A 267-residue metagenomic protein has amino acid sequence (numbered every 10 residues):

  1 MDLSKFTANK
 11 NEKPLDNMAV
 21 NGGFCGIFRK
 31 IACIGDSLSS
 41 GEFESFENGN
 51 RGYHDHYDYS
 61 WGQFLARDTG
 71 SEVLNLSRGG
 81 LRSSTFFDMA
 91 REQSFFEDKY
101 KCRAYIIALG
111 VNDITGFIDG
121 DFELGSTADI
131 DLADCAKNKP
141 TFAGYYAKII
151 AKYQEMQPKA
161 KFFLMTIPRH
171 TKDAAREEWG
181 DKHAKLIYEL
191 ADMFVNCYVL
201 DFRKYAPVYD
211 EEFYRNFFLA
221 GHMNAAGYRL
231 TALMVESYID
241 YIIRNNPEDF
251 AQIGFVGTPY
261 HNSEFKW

Functional and structural regions predicted by a protein language model:
D2-S77, S94-E97, E248: Serine-esterase "nucleophile elbow" of acetyl-processing enzymes
A32-I34, V73-S77, R103-A108, K161-T166 (+1 more regions): Structural recognition of the beta-strand scaffold that forms the well-ordered cores of secreted hydrolase catalytic
S37-S40, R78-S84, V111-G116, P168-K172 (+1 more regions): Solvent-exposed loop/turn segments at secondary-structure junctions within structured extracellular/periplasmic domains
E44-E47, F117-S126, V208-Y214: Short, flexible, mixed-charge acidic loops at enzyme active sites
D58-S60, T85-K99, A147-K152, K185: Alpha-helical scaffolding within the catalytic cores of extracellular/periplasmic polymer-degrading hydrolases
F64-E72, K148-F163, L186-L200: A structural motif corresponding to the C-terminal end of an alpha-helix and its immediate exit/capping segment
T85-P140, H170: Oxyanion-hole/transition-state-stabilizing segment in secreted/luminal serine hydrolases and related acyltransferases
I167-W267: Catalytic His-Asp segment of secreted/periplasmic serine-dependent ester chemistry enzymes
